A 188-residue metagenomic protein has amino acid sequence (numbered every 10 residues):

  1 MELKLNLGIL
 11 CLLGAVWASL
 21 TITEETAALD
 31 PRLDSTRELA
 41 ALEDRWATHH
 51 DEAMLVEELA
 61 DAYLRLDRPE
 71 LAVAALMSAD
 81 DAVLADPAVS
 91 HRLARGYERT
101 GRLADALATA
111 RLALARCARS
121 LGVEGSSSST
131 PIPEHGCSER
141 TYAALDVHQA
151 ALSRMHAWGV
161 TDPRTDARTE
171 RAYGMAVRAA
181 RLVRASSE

Functional and structural regions predicted by a protein language model:
M1-A40: Long, contiguous interaction/recruitment modules in multidomain scaffold/adaptor proteins
A40-E43, M77, R111: Alpha-solenoid helical repeat scaffolds
M54-E58, P87-R92, A108, G122-S129: Alpha-solenoid helical repeat scaffolds
E124-E188: Terminal, low-structured helical/coil segments at or just beyond the last alpha-helical repeat
